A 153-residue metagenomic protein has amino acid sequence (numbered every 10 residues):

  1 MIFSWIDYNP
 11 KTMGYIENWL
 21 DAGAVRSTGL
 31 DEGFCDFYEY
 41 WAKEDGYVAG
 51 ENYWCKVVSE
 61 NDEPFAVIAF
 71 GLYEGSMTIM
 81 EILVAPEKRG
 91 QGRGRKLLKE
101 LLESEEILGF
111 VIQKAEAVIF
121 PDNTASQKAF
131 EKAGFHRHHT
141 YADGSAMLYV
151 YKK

Functional and structural regions predicted by a protein language model:
W5-E81, A85-E87, L98, S104 (+1 more regions): Acetyl-CoA-dependent GNAT
W19-A22, A129, A133: Alpha-helical interaction/dimerization surfaces of two-component signaling modules
S59-N61, V150-K153: Active-site beta-strand termini and strand-to-loop segments that position acidic
G75, N123, D143-M147: Short acidic/glycine-enriched loop/turn segments that link adjacent beta-strands
V84, G90-E105, Q127-K132: Conserved acetyl-CoA-binding loop-helix of GNAT-fold acetyltransferases
R89, A115-Q127: Conserved beta-strand-loop-alpha-helix junction that forms the acyl-donor binding cleft
E105-I119: Conserved GNAT acetyl-CoA-binding A-motif
E116-V118, E131-V150: Conserved catalytic-core motifs of GNAT/GCN5-like acyltransferases
